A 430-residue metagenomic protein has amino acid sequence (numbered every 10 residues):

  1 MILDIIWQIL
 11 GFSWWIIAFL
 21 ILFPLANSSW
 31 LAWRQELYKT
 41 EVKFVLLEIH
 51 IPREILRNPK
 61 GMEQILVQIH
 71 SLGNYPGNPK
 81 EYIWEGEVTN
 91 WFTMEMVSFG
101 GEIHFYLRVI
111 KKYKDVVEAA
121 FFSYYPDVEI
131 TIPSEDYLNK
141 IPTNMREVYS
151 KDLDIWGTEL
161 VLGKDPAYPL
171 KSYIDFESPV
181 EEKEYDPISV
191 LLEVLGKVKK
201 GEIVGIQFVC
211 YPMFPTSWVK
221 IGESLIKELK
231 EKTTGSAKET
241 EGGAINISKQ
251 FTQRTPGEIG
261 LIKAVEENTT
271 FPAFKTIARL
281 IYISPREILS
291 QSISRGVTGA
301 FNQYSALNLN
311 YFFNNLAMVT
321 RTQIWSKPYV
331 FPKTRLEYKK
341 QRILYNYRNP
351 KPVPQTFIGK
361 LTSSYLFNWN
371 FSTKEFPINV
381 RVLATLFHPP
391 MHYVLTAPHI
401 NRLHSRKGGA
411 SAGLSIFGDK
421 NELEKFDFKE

Functional and structural regions predicted by a protein language model:
I2-F12, F19-E430: Extended, folded cores of ATP/NTP-driven motor/assembly subunits in large transport and secretion machines
